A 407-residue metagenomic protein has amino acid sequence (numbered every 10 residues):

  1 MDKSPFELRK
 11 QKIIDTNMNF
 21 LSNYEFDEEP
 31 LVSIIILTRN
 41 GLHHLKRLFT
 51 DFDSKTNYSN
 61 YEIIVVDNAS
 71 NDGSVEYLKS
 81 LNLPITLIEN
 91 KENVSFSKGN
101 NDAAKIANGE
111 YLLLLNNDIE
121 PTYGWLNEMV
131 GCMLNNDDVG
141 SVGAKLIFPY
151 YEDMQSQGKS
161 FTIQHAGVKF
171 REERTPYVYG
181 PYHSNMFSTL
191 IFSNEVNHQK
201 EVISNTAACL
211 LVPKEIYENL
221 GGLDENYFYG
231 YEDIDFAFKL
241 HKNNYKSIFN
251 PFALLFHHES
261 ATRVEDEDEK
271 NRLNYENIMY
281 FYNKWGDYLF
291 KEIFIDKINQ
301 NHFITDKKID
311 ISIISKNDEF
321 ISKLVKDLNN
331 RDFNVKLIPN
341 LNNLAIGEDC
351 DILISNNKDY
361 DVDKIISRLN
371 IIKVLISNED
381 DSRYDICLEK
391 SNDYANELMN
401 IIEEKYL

Functional and structural regions predicted by a protein language model:
M1-L31, I191-F192, E265-D310, S391-L407: Non-catalytic membrane-proximal stalk/linker segments that position and tether the catalytic domains
T50-N60: Short, acidic, metal-binding catalytic loop of nucleotide-sugar glycosyltransferases
D67-E76, E92: A conserved acidic beta->alpha catalytic loop
N90-A107, Y123-G124: Glycine-rich, basic loop-to-helix element that forms the pyrophosphate-binding segment of sugar-nucleotide handling
S97-K98, R171-E215, N219: A recurrent flexible, glycine/aromatic-enriched loop bordering the glycosyltransferase active site that acts as
L112: Short aromatic/hydrophobic "clamp" motif used to bind/position activated sugar donors
I119-P176: Conserved donor NDP-sugar-binding/catalytic core segment of glycosyltransferases
G124-M129, E195-G221, N226-L254: A short, conserved alpha-helix in the catalytic core of glycosyltransferases
